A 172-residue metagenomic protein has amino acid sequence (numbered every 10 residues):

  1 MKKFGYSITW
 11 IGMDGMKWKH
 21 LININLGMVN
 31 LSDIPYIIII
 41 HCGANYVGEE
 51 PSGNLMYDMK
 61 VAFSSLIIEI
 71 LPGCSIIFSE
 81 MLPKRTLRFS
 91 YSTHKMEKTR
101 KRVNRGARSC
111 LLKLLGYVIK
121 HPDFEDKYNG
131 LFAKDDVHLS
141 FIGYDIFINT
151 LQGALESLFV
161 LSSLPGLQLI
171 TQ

Functional and structural regions predicted by a protein language model:
K2-I22: A short beta-strand-loop structural module common to alpha/beta enzyme folds
K3-S7, I24-T171: Alpha-helical cap/lid subdomain in secreted, periplasmic, or secretory-pathway luminal O-acyl-processing enzymes
